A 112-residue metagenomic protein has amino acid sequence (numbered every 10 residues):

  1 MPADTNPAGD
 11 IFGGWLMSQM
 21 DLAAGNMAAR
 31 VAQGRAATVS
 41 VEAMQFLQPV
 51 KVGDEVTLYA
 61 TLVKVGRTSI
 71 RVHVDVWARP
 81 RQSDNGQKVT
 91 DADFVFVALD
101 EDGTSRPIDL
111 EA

Functional and structural regions predicted by a protein language model:
M1-S40, V97-A112: Hot-dog-fold acyl-thioester-processing enzymes
P2-A3, V41-Q48, A78-P80: Short, well-ordered turn and helix-capping elements at secondary-structure junctions
W15-L16, Y59, W77: Bulky hydrophobic/aromatic packing residues
A24-Y59, V63-V65, S69-R71, Q87-A92: Hydrophobic beta-strand-centered segment that forms part of the acyl-chain substrate-binding groove
K51-V52, V63-A112: HotDog/MaoC-like acyl-thioester-processing domains
